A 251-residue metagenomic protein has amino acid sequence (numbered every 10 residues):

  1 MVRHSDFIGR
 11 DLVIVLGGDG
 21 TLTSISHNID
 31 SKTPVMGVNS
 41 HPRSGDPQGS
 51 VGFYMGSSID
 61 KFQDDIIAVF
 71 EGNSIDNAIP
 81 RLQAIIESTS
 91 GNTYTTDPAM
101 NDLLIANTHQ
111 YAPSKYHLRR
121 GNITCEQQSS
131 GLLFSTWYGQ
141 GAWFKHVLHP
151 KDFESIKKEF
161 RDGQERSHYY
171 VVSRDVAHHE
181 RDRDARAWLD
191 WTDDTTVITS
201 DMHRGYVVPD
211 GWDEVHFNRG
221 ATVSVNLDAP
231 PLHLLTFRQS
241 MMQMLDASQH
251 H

Functional and structural regions predicted by a protein language model:
M1-D6, R43-G131, G141-H251: Catalytic phosphate-donor-binding core of small-molecule kinases
M1-P34, A68-G72, I123: N-terminal glycine-/serine-/threonine-rich phosphate-binding loop
L16, V38, A106: Conserved residues at the C-terminal ends of beta-strands
G18-T21, H41, W137-G141: Short glycine-rich anion-binding loops that position phosphate/pyrophosphate groups of nucleotides and phosphorylated
S24-I25, D30-G56: Classical protein tyrosine phosphatase
L133-S135: Short hydrophobic beta-strand that contains or immediately precedes a catalytic carboxylate
